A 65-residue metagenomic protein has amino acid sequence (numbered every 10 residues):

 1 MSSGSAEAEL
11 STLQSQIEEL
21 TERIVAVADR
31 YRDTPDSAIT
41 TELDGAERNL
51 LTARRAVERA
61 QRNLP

Functional and structural regions predicted by a protein language model:
M1-A28, E58: N-terminal acidic leader/helix
S2, N63-L64: Short, solvent-exposed, charged loop/turn and helix-capping segments that join or cap alpha-helices on peripheral
A26-N63: Short, charge-rich amphipathic interface segments used for partner binding and complex assembly
